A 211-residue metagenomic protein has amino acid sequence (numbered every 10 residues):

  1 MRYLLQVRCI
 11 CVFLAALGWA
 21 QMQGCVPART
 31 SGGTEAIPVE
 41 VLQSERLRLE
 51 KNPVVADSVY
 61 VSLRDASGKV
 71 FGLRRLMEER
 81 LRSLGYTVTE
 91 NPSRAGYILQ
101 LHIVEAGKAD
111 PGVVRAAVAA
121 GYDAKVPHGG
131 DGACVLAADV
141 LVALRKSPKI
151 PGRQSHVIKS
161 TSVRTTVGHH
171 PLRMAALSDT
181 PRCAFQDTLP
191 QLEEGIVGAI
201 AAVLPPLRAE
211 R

Functional and structural regions predicted by a protein language model:
M1-C11: Bacterial N-terminal signal peptides that target proteins for export
V7-C9, Q23, G132, P181: Secreted/extracellular small peptides and ectodomain modules produced from precursors
C11-Q21: Bacterial N-terminal signal peptides
L14, E50, E90, P127-D131: Residues embedded in well-ordered secondary-structure elements
Q23-Y86, H169-C183, D187-P190, G198-R211: A structural "domain/chain start" motif
G72, L76, S93-G96, V135 (+1 more regions): Short, well-structured alpha-helical interface segments that form or flank functional binding sites
L84-Y97: Short acidic low-complexity segments
S93, Q100-R164: Surface-exposed short loop/turn segments
